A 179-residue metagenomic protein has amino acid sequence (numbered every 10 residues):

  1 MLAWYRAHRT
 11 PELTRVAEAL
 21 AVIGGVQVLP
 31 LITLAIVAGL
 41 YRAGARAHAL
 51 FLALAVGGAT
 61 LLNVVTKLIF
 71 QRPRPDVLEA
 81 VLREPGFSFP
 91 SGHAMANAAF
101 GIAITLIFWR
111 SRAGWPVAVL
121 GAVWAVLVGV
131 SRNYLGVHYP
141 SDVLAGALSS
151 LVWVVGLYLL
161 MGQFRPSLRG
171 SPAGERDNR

Functional and structural regions predicted by a protein language model:
M1-V28, L68-V81: N-terminal transmembrane-helix/juxtamembrane module of multi-pass inner/ER membrane proteins
A3, F51-V56, W124, G146-A147: Alpha-helical transmembrane segments of multi-pass membrane proteins, especially transporters and channels
A3, V22, G39-L40, L106: Surface-exposed charged/polar residues within alpha-helices that form helix-capping/stabilizing sites and interaction
W4, V64-V65, L159: Membrane-interface helix caps of multi-pass small-molecule transporters
G25, L29-I36, V56, V117 (+1 more regions): Hydrophobic alpha-helical transmembrane segments of polytopic
L31-T33, L40-W115: Membrane-interface loops
V37-A38, V130: Generic hydrophobic alpha-helical segments
E79-R179: Membrane-embedded catalytic cores of phosphoryl/pyrophosphoryl-handling enzymes
